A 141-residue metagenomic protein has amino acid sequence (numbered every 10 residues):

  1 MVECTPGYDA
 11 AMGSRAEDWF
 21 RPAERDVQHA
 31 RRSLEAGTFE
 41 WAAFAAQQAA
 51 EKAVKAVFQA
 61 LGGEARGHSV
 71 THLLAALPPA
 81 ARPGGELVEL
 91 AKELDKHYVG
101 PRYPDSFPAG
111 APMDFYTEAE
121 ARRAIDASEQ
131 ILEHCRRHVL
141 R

Functional and structural regions predicted by a protein language model:
M1-R141: Terminal alpha-helical segments
